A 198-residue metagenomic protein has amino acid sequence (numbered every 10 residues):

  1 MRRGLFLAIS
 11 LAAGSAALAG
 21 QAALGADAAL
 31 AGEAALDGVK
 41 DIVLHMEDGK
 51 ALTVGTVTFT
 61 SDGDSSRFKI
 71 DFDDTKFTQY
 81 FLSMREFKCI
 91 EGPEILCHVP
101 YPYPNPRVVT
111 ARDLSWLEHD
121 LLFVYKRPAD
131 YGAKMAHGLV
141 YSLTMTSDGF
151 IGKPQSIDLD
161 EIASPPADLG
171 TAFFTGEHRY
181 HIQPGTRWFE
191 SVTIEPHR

Functional and structural regions predicted by a protein language model:
M1-G4: Positively charged n-region of N-terminal signal peptides that target proteins for export
A8-A22: Bacterial N-terminal signal peptides
A19-E33: Boundary at the C-terminal end of the N-terminal hydrophobic targeting segment
G32-A34, T60-R67, K88-I95, S142-I151 (+1 more regions): A short, structured loop/turn motif at beta-sheet edges
G32-G55, K69-D74, I95, T146-Q155: Tryptophan-anchored aromatic micro-motifs
E47-A51, F77-F81, P106, D158-L169: Short, cysteine-centered beta-strand-loop-beta hairpins and adjacent loop/turn segments enriched in charged/polar
D64-A133: Predominantly extracellular/secreted and cell-surface proteins with exposed, flexible low-complexity segments
H137-G138, S147-R198: Edge beta-strand at a domain terminus
